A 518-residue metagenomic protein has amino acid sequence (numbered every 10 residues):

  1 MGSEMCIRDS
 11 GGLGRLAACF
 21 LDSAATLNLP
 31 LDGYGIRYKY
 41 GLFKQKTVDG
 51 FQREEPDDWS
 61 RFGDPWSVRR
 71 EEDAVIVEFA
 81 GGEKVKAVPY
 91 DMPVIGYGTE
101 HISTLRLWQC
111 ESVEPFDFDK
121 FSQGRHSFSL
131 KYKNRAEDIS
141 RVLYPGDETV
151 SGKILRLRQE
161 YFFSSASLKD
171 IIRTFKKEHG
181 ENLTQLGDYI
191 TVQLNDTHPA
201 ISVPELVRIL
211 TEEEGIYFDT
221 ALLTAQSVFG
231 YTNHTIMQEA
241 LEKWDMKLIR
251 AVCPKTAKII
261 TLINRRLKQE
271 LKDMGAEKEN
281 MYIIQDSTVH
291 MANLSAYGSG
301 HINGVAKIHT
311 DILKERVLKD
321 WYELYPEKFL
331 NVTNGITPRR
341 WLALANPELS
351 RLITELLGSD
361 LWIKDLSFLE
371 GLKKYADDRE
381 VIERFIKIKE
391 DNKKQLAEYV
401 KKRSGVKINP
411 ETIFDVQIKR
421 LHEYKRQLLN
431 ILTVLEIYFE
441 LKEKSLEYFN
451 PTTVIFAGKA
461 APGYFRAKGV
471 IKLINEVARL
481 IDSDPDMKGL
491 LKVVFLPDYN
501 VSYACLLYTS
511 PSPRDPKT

Functional and structural regions predicted by a protein language model:
G2-D9, Y508-P513: Conserved small/polar residues in nucleotide/adenosyl-binding loops
A17, Y132-E137, S164-H179, L206 (+5 more regions): Structured alpha-helical segments in the cores of large, soluble enzyme domains
T26-P30, T174-G187, L210-L223, T235 (+5 more regions): Secondary-structure transition/capping motifs at alpha-helix termini and the adjoining loop/turn into the next element
L27-D91: Extended, regular secondary-structure scaffolds
N28, L42, S165-M246: An amphipathic, hydrophobic-aromatic interaction surface with interspersed Lys/Arg that forms lipid/phosphate-bearing
D73-T197, W244, L248-G304, L318 (+1 more regions): Active-site cores of enzymes that catalyze phosphoryl transfer or operate on phosphate-rich substrates
E383-I388, N392-V400, S404, N409-T412 (+4 more regions): C-terminal amphipathic alpha-helical interaction region
